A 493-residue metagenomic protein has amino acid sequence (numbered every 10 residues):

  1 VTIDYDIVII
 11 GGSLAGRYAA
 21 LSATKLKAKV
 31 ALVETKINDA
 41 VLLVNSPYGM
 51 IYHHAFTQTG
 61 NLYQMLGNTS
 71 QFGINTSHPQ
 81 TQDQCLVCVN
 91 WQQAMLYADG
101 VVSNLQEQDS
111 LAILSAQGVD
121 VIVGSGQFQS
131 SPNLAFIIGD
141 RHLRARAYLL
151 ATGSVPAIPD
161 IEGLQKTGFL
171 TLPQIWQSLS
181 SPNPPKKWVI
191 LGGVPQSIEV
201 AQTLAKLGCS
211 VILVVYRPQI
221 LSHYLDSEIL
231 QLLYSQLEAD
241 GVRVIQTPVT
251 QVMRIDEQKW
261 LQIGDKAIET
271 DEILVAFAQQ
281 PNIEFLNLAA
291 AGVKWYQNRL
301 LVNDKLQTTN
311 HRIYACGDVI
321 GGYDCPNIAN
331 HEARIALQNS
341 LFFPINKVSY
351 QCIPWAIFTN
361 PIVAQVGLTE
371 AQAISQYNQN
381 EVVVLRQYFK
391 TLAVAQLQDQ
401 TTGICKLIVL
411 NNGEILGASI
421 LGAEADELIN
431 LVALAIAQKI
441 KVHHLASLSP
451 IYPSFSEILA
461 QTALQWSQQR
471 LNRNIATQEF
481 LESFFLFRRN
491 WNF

Functional and structural regions predicted by a protein language model:
D4-L32, V189-I190, V194-K206: N-terminal Rossmann-like FAD-binding beta1-loop-alpha1 element of flavoenzymes
Y5, S22-A28, L32-D160, T167-P184 (+3 more regions): Glycine-rich flavin
V8-I10, G126, L134, H142-G153 (+5 more regions): Short hydrophobic core segments
I10-S13, T24-A31, T35-N61, P361 (+1 more regions): Flexible, glycine-rich terminal cap/loop adjacent to redox cofactors in electron-transfer oxidoreductases
G16, L21-S22, C316-Q372, Y452-I475: A conserved FAD-binding loop/helix module that cradles the flavin
F128-S130, C209-V302: A Rossmann-like FAD-binding core segment of flavoenzymes
T167-P182, E272-F342: FAD-site-proximal beta/loop scaffold in flavoenzymes
P185-V189, P195-I255, P326, N330 (+2 more regions): Rossmann-like dinucleotide-binding cores of NAD(P)H-dependent redox enzymes
